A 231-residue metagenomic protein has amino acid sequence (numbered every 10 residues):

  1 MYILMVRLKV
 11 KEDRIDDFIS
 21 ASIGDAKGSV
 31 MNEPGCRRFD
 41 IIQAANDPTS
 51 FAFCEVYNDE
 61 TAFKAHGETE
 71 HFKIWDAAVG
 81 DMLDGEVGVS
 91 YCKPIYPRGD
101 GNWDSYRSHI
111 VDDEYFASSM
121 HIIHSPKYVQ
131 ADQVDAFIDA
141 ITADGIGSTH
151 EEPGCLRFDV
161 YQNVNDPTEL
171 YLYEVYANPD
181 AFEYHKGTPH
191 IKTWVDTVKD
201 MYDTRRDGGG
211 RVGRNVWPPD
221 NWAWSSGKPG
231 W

Functional and structural regions predicted by a protein language model:
M1-A21, N32, P94-Y96, W217 (+1 more regions): Hydrophobic, helix-prone linear segments
Y2-K9, R38-E68, G88, H121-Y128 (+1 more regions): Short, well-ordered beta-strand segments in beta-rich or mixed alpha/beta enzyme and ligand-binding folds
D17-I19, K64-H66, V134-I138, H185: Solvent-exposed, non-transmembrane alpha-helical starts
I19-A21, I41, A140, T197: Low-complexity, intrinsically disordered tandem-repeat tracts enriched in small residues
G24-R38, V56-Y91, G147-L156, V175-V212: An amphipathic, aromatic/His-enriched active-site/gating alpha helix that lines ligand/cofactor pockets
I41-T49, I74-S119, D159-T168, K192-W231: Glycine-rich beta-strand-turn "strand-cap" elements at beta-sheet edges
H109-D144, S148-P153: Surface-exposed interaction/gating patches
